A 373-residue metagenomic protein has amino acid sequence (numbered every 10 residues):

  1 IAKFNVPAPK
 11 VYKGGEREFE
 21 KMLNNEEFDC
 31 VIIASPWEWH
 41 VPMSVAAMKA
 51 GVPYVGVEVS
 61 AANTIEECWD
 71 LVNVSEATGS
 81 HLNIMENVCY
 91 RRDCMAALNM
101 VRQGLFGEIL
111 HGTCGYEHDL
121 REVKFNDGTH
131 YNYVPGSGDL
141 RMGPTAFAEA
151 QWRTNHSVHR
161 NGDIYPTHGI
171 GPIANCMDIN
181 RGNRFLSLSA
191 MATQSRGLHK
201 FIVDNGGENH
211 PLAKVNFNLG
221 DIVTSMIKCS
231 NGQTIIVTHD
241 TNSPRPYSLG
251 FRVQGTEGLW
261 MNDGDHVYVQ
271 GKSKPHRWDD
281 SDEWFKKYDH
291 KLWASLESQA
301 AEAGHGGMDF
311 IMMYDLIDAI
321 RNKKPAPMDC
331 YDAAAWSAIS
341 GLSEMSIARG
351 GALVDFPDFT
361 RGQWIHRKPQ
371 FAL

Functional and structural regions predicted by a protein language model:
I1, E20-L23, S44-M48, V72 (+6 more regions): Non-transmembrane alpha-helical segments in soluble domains of secreted/periplasmic/extracellular proteins
I1-V57, N63-H81: N-terminal glycine-/serine-/threonine-rich beta1-alpha1-beta2 phosphate-ribose binding loop of Rossmann-like
V41-V45, E66-W69, R91-M95, D163-G171 (+2 more regions): A structural signal for well-ordered alpha-helical segments within the folded catalytic domains of diverse enzymes
T78-H81, V88-N216, L316: Predominantly a Rossmann-like dinucleotide-binding segment in NAD(P)-dependent oxidoreductases
A174, P244-L373: C-terminal helical cap and adjacent loop that interface with cofactors, partners, or active-site loops
K214-I227: Short N-terminal edge-element motif at the start of the domain
S225-N231, G255: Active-site beta-strand termini and strand-to-loop segments that position acidic
